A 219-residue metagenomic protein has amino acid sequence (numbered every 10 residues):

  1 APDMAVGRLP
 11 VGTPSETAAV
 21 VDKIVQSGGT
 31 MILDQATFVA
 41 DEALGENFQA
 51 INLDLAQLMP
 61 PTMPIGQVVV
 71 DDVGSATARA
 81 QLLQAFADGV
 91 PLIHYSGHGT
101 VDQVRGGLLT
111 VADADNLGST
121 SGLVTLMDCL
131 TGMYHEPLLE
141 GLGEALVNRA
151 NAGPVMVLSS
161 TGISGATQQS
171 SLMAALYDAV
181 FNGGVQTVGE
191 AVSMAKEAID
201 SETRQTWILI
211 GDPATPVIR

Functional and structural regions predicted by a protein language model:
A1-R219: Cysteine-dependent hydrolase recognition
